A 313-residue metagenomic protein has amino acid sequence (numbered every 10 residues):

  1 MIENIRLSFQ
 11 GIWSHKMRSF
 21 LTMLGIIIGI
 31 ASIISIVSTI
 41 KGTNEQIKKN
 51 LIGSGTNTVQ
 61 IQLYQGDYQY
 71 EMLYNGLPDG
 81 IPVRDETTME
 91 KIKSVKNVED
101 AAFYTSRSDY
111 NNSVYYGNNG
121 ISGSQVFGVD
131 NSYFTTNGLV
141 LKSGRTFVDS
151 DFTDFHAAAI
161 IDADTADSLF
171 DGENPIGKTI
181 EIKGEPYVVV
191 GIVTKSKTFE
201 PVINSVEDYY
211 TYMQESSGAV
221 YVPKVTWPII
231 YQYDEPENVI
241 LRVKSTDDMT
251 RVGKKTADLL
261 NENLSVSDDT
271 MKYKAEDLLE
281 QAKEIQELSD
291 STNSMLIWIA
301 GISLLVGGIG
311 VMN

Functional and structural regions predicted by a protein language model:
M1-R6: Short, membrane-interfacial amphipathic segments enriched in basic
H15-T43, I285-N313: Hydrophobic alpha-helical transmembrane segments of multi-pass inner-membrane transport and secretion
V37, T58-L63, Y68-Q69, Y74-L77 (+6 more regions): Primary detection of the long, small/polar-rich alpha-helical "axial" segments characteristic of bacterial flagellar
K41-Q125, S132, P228-Q232, D247 (+2 more regions): Hydrophobic, regular-secondary-structure patches
F103-R107, G120, M213-E215, L278 (+2 more regions): Subset-of-secretome marker
S132-T146, A157-V266: Mid-to-C-terminal secondary-structure elements that act as membrane-proximal/extracytoplasmic interface segments
I240-K255, E262-I302: Peri-transmembrane interface segments
